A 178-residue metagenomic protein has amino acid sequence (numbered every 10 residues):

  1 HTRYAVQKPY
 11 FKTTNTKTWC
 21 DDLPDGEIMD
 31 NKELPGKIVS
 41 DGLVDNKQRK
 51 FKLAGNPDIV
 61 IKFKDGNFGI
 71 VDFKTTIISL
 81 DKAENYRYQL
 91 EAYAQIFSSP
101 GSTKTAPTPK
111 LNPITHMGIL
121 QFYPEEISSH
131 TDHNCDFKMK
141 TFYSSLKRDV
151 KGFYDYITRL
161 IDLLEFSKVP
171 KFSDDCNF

Functional and structural regions predicted by a protein language model:
H1-N67: Metal-dependent nuclease catalytic cores that hydrolyze phosphodiester bonds in DNA/RNA, characterized by
A5, A83-Y88: Short, conserved loop/turn and helix-capping segments at secondary-structure boundaries that abut family-defining
P57-D58, G69, T115-G118: Generic beta-strand structural signal
D58, D72, Q89: Acidic active-site catalytic centers that drive phospho-/nucleotidyl reactions and related ester hydrolyses
G66-K74: Glycine-rich, often proline-containing surface loops adjacent to acidic residues and nearby aromatics that form
F73-A83: Short beta-strand-loop-alpha-helix junction that forms the active-site gateway of nucleic-acid-processing nucleases
R87-S98: An active-site-proximal "capping" alpha-helix that borders the catalytic cofactor pocket
S99-F178: Metal-dependent nuclease catalytic regions and adjoining charged, substrate-binding loops involved in nucleic-acid end
